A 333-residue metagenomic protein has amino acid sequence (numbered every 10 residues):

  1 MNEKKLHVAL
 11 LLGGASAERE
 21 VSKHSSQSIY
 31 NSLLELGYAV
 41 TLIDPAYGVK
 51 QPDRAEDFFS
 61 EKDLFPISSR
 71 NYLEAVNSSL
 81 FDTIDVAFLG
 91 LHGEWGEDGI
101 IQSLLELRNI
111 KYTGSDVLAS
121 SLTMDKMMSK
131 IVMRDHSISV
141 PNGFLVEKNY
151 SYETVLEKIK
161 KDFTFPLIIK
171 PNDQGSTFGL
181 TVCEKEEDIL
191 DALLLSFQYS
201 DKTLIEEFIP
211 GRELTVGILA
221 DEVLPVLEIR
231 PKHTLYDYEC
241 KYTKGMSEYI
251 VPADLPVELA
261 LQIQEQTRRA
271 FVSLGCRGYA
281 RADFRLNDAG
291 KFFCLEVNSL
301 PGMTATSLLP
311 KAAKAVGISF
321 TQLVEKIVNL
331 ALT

Functional and structural regions predicted by a protein language model:
M1-L118, L122-M124, M128, E147-V155: ATP-binding N-terminal substructure of ATP-dependent carboxylate-amine bond-forming enzymes
N2-L12, H24, V40, F81 (+2 more regions): Active-site nucleotide/adenylate-binding loops and adjacent lid/helix of ATP-dependent enzymes
G93, K232, N298-K311: Glycine-rich phosphate/pyrophosphate-binding beta-alpha loops
S103-Y112, K185-L190, A315-V316: A glycine- and small-aliphatic-rich helix-loop capping segment at beta-alpha/alpha-beta transitions that lines
T181-E265, L286-F293: Phosphate-binding site of ATP-dependent enzymes
E207, V216-I218, F271-M303, A313: Conserved metal-phosphate-binding beta-hairpin within the catalytic cores of diverse ATP-dependent phosphoryl-transfer
L323-T333: Cysteine/selenocysteine-centered motifs that mediate thiol-based redox chemistry or coordinate metal-sulfur cofactors
